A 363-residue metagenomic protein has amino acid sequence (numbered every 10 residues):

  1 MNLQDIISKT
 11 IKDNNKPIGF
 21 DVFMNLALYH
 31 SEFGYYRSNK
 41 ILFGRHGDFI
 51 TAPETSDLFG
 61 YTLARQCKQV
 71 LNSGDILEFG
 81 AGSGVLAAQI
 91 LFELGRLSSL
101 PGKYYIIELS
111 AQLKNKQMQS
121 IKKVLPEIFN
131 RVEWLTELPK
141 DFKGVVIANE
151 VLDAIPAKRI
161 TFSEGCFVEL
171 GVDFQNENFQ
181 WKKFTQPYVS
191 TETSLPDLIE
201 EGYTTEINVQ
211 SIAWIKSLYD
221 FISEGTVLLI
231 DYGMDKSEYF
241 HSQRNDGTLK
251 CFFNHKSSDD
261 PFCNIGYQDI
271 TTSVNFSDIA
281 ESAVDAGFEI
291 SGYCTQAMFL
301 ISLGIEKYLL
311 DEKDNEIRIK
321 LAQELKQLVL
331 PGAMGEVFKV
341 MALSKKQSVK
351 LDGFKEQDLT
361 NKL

Functional and structural regions predicted by a protein language model:
M1-F79, S83-E137, F142, M298 (+2 more regions): Rossmann-like AdoMet
A27, V146, I279: A residue-level signal for conserved active-site and pocket-lining positions in enzyme catalytic cores
F59, V146, D231: Conserved RecA-like P-loop NTPase ATPase core
A111, L152, M234: Short, glycine/acidic-enriched loop or turn micro-motifs at the edges of active sites
D141-E164, T205-V209, A213, Y219-L228: A short SAM/SAH-binding and catalytic strip from SAM-dependent methyltransferases
G144, F179, D259-F262: Short, charged, surface-exposed secondary-structure boundary motifs
I147-T191, L195, S242-F252: A mobile, often basic/glycine-rich helix-loop segment that functions as the active-site lid/recognition loop
T193-L363: Long, Lys/Arg- and hydrophobic-enriched amphipathic alpha-helices
